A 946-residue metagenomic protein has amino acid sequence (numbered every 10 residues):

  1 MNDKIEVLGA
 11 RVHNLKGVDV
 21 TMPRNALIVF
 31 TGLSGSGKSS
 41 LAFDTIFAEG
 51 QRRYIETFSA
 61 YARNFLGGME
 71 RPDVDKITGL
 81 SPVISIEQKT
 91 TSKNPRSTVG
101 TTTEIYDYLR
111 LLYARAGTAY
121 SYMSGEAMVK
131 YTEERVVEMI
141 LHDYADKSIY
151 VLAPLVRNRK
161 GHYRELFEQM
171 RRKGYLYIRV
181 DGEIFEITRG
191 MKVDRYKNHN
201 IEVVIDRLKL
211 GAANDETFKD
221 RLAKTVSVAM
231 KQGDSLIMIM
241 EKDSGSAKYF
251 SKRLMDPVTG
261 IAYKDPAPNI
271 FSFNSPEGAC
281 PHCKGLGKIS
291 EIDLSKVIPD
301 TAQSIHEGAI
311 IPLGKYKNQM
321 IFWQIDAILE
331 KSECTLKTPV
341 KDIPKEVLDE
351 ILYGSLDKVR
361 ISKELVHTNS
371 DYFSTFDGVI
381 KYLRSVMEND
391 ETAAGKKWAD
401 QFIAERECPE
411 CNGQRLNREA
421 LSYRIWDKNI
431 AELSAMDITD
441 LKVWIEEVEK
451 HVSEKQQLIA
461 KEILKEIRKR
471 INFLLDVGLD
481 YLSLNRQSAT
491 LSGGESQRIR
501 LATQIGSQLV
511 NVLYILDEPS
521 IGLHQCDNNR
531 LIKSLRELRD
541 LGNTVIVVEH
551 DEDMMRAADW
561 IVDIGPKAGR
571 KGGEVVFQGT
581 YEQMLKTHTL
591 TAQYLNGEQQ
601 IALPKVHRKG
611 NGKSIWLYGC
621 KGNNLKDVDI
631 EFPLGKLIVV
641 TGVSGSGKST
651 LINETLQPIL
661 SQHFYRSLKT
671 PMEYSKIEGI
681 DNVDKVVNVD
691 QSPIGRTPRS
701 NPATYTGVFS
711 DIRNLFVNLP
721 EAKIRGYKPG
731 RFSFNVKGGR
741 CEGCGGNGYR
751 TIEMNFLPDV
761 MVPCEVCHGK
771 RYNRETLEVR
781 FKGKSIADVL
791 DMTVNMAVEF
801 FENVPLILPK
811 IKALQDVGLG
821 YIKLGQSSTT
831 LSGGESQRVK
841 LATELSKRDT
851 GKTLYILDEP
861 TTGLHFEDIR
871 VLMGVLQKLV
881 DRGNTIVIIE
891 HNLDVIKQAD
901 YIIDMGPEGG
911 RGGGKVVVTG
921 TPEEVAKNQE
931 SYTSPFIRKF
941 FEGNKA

Functional and structural regions predicted by a protein language model:
M1-A946: Conserved phosphate-binding elements of NTP-dependent enzyme cores
